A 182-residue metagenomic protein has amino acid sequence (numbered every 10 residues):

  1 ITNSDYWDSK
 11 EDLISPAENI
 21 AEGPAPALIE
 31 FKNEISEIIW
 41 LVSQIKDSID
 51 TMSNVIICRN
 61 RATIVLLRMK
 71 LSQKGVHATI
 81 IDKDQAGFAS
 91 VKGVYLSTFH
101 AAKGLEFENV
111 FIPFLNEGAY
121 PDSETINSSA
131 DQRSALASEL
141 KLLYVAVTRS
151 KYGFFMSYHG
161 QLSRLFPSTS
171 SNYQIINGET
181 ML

Functional and structural regions predicted by a protein language model:
I1-I80, A86: Helicase P-loop NTPase motor core
K32, C58-A62, F99, L115-N116 (+1 more regions): Structural motif
R59, D84-A86, S129-A135: Short, contiguous acidic/charged loop-to-helix segments that flank catalytic cores in large enzymes
V65-M69, F107, F166-S168: A short acidic (Asp/Glu
G87-K92: Conserved helicase ATPase core of P-loop NTP-dependent helicases/translocases
G93-T125, F155-M156: A short beta-strand element within the Helicase C-terminal
L115-L182: C-terminal accessory regions
